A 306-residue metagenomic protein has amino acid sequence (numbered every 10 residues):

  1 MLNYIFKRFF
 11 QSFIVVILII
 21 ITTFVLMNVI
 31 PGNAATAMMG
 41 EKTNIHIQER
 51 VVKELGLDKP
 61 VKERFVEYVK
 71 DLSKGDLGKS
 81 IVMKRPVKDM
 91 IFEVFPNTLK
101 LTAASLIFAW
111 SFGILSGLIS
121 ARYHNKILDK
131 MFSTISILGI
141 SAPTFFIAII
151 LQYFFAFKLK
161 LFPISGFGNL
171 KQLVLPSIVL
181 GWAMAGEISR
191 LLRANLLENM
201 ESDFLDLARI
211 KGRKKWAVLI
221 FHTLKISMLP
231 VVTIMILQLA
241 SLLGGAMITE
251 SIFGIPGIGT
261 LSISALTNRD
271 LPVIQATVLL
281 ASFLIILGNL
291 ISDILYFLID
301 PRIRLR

Functional and structural regions predicted by a protein language model:
L2-K7, Q11, L115-Q152, L229: Cytoplasmic-entry segments and transmembrane alpha-helices of multi-pass inner-membrane transporters
L2-Y4, F95-L128, F167-R306: Alpha-helical transmembrane segments of integral membrane proteins, especially multi-pass inner/plasma-membrane
V15-V66, A156-L175: Hydrophobic alpha-helical transmembrane segments of membrane transport/permease proteins and related membrane-embedded
V16, I20, F24-V29, F145 (+3 more regions): Membrane-embedded alpha-helical segments of multi-pass transporters/permeases
I30, G139-A142, L243: Transmembrane helix irregularities
K53-K62, L77-V87, S165, N169 (+1 more regions): Membrane-interfacial helix-loop-helix junctions in multi-pass membrane proteins
D58-I114: An internal, D/E-rich "acidic patch" concept
K84, S133-A194, T267: Membrane-water interface segments at transmembrane-helix boundaries in multipass membrane proteins
